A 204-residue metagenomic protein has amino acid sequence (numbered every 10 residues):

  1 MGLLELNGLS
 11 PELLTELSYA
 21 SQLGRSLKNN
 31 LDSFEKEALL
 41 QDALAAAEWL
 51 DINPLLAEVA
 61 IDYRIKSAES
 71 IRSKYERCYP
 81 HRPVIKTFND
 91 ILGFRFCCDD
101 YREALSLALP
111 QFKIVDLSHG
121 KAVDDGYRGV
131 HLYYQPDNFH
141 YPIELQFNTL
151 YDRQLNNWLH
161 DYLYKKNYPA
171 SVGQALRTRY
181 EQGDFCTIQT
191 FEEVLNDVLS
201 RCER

Functional and structural regions predicted by a protein language model:
M1-A43, E144-R204: An acidic, glycine-/histidine-flanked metal-binding catalytic module
L9, R77-Y79, V115: Hydrophobic alpha-helical segments with strong N-terminal bias
P11-S18, A45-L56, C97-S106, T190: Short low-complexity stretches enriched in small and charged residues
D32-Y79: Surface-exposed, low-hydrophobicity interaction/linker segments
V59-Y63, P83-V84, F94-R95: Short coil/turn segments at secondary-structure boundaries
I85, D90-L92, C97-E193: Long beta-strand-rich cores associated with HINT superfamily self-processing modules
